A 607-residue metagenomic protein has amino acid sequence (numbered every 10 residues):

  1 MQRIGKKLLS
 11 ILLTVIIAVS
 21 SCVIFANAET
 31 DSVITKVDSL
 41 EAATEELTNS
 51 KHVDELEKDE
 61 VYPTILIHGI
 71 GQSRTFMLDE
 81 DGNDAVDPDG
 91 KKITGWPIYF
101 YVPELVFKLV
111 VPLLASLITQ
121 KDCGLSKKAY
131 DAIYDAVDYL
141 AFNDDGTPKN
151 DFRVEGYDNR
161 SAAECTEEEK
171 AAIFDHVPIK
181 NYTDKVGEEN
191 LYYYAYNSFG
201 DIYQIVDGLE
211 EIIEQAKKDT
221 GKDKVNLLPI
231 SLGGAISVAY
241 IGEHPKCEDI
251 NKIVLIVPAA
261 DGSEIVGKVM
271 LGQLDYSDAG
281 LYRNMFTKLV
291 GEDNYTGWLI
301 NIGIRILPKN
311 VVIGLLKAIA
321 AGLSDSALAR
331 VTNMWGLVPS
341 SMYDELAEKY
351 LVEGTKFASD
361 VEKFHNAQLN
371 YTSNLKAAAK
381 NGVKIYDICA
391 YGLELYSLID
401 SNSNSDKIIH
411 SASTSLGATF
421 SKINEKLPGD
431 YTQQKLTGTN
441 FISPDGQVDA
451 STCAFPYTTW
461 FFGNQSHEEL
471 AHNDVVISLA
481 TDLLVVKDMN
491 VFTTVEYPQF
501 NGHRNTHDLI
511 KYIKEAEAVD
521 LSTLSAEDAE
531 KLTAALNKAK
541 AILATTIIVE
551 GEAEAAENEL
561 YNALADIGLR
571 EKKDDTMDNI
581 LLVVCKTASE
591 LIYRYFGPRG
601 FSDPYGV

Functional and structural regions predicted by a protein language model:
R3, S32, T94-P97, Y101 (+1 more regions): Coil-to-alpha-helix initiation sites in intrinsically disordered, low-complexity, charged segments
R3-N27: Sec-dependent N-terminal signal peptides of Gram-positive bacterial secreted proteins and lipoproteins
F25-E57, Y62, D578-I580, V584-V607: Low-complexity, acidic Ser/Thr/Pro-rich repeat tracts that form intrinsically disordered stalk/linker regions of very
D31-L228, A235-F286, E394, D406 (+3 more regions): N-terminal non-catalytic accessory region
E189-Y203, A320-S403, K422-Q434: Alpha/beta-hydrolase fold catalytic core
S277-T355: Alpha/beta-hydrolase-fold enzymes
H503-G600: Beta-rich interaction/scaffold domains
